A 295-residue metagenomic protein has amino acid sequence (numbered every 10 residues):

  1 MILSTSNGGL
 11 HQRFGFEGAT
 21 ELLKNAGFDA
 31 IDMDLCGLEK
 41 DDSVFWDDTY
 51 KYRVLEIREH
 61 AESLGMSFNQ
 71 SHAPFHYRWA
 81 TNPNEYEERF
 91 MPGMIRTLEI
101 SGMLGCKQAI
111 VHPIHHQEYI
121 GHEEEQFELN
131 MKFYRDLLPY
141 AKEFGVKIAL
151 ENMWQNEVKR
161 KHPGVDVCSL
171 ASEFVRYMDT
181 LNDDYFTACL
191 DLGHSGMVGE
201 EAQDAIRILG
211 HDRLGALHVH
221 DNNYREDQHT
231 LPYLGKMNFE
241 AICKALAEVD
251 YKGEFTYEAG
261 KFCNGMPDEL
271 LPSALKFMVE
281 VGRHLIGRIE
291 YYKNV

Functional and structural regions predicted by a protein language model:
M1-S4, Q12-D29, E62, M91 (+3 more regions): Histidine-acidic metal/acid-base catalytic patches
S6-L10, D34-L38, A73-H76, I114-H116 (+4 more regions): Active-site beta-loop-alpha junctions enriched in small/polar residues
A19, I57, T97, L137 (+1 more regions): Aromatic/hydrophobic pocket-lining residues that form π-stacking "cages" and hydrophobic walls in ligand
I31-M33, N69-S71, A109, I148 (+2 more regions): Hydrophobic residues within beta-strands of alpha/beta enzymes
D32-R58: Glycine-rich, proline-tolerant flexible connector loops at the mouths of alpha/beta enzymes
S43-D48, N84-E87, P163-V165, H229-L234: Short glycine-enriched, charge-decorated loop/helix-capping segments at active-site entrances that position
Y50-H76: Short hydrophobic interaction/assembly module
E62-S63, S67, W79-T187, M197-V198 (+3 more regions): Active-site acidic/histidine proton-transfer and metal-coordination neighborhood in alpha/beta enzyme cores
